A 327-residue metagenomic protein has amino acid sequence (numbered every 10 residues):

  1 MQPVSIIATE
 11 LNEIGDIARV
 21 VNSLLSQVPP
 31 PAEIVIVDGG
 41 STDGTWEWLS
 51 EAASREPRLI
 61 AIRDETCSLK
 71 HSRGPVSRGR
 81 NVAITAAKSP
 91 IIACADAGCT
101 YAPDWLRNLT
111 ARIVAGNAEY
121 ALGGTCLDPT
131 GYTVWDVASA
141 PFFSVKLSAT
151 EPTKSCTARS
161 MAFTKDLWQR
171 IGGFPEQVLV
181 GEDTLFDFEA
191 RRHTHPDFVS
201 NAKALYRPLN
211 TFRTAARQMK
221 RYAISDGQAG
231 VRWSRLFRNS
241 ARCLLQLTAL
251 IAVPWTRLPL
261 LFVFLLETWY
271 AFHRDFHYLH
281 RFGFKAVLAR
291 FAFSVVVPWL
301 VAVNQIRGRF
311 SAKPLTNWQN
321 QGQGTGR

Functional and structural regions predicted by a protein language model:
M1-S23: N-proximal low-complexity "stem/linker" segments adjacent to membrane-targeting elements
N22-P31: Short, acidic, metal-binding catalytic loop of nucleotide-sugar glycosyltransferases
D38-E47, T66, C99: A conserved acidic beta->alpha catalytic loop
T66-A87: Glycine-rich, basic loop-to-helix element that forms the pyrophosphate-binding segment of sugar-nucleotide handling
I92: Short aromatic/hydrophobic "clamp" motif used to bind/position activated sugar donors
T100, D104-V134, R207: Conserved donor NDP-sugar-binding/catalytic core segment of glycosyltransferases
D128, V145-D166, L179, A204 (+1 more regions): A recurrent flexible, glycine/aromatic-enriched loop bordering the glycosyltransferase active site that acts as
P175-S234: Catalytic donor/gating beta->alpha subdomain of glycosyltransferases that bind UDP-sugars
